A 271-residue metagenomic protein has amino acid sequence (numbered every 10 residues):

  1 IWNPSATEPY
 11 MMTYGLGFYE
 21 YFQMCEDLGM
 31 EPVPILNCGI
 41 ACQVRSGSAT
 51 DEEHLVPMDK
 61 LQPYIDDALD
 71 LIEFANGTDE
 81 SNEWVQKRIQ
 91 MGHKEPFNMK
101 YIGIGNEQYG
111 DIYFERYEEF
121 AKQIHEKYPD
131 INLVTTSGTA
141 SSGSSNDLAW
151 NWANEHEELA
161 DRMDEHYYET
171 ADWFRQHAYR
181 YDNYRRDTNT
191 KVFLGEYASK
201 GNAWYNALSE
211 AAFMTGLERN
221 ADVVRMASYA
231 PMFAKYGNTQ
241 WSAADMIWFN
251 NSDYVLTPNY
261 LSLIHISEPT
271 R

Functional and structural regions predicted by a protein language model:
I1-K127, I131, T135-N151, E157: N-terminal catalytic cores of secreted or lumenal carbohydrate-active enzymes
T7, T13, T50, T78 (+7 more regions): Residue-identity detector for threonine
E31-V33, A230, E268: Hydrophobic alpha-helix-in-membranes signature
E107-Q108, E165, Y197, P269: Generic detector of well-ordered alpha-helical packing
Q123, W152-E155, D161-I264: Catalytic-core region of carbohydrate-active enzymes that cleave or remodel glycosidic bonds
I264-T270: Residue-level detector of conserved catalytic or cofactor/ligand-binding positions in enzyme active sites
